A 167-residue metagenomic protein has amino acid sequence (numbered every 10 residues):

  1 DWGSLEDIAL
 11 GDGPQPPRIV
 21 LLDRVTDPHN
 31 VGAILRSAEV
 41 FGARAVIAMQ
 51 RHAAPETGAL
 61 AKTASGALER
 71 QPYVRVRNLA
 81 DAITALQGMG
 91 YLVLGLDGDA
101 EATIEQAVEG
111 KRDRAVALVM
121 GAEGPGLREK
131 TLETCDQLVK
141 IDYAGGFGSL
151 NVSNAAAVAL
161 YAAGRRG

Functional and structural regions predicted by a protein language model:
D1-R44, M49-A54, A61, S65 (+2 more regions): Arg/Lys-rich RNA-binding interfaces used to dock onto structured RNA substrates
L5-G13, A85-Q87, I104-R112: Short amphipathic alpha-helix with an adjacent loop that forms part of the alpha/beta core around
D23, M49-Q50, Q71, R77 (+2 more regions): Short beta->alpha connector loops at strand-helix junctions that form conserved, small/polar/Pro-enriched
H29-A33, L127, V152: Short glycine/serine/threonine-rich phosphate/pyrophosphate-binding segments that cradle anionic phosphate groups
E39-V40, A59-G66, E129-G167: Structured adenosyl-cofactor binding patch, chiefly the S-adenosyl-L-methionine
K62-A67, G110-R114: Short, hinge-like loop/turn segments at secondary-structure boundaries
T63-A100, E123: Phosphate/pyrophosphate-binding betaalpha-module
L94-N151: Active-site/ligand-binding-proximal alpha/beta "capping" segment
